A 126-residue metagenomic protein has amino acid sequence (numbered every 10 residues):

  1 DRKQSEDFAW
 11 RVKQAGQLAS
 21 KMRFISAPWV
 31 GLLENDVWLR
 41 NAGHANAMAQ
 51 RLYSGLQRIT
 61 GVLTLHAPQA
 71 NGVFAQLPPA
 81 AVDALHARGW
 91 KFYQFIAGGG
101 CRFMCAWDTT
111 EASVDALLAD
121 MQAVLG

Functional and structural regions predicted by a protein language model:
D1-G72: Active-site C-terminal subdomain of aminotransferase-like
Q50-L125: Conserved C-terminal alpha-helix-loop-beta "cap" of PLP-dependent enzymes that closes/shapes the active-site mouth
